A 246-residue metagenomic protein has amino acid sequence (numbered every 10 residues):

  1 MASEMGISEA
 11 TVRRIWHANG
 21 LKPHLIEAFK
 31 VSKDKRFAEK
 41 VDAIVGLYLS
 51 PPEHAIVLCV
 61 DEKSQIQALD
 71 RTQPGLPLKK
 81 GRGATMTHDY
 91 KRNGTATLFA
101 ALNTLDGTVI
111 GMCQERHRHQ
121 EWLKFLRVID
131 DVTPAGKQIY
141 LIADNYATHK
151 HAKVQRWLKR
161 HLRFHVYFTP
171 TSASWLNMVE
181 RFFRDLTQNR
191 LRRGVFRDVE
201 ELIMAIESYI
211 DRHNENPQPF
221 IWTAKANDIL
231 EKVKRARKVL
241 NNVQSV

Functional and structural regions predicted by a protein language model:
M1-K33, I56, E62-A68: Conserved short alpha-helical interface segments
M1-S3, K40-R127, V233-L240: Extended, low-complexity cationic-aromatic segments
H54-A55, G136-Q138: Short coil/turn segments at beta-strand junctions that form active-site/ligand-binding loops
A84-Y90, R160-M178, G194-F196: RNase H-like polynucleotidyl transferase catalytic core
V109, V179-E201, R212-N214: Active-site proximal helix-loop segment of RNase H-like, two-metal nucleases, encompassing DDE(D)
D131-A135, K159, K238-V246: Intrinsically disordered, low-complexity and often Lys/Arg-enriched segments
K137-H149: Acidic/histidine-rich, metal-coordinating catalytic segments
E201-V246: C-terminal domain-tail junction helix/linker
